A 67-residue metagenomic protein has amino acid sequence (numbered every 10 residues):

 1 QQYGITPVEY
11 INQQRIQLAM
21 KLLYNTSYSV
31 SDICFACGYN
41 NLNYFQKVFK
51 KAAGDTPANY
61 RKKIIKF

Functional and structural regions predicted by a protein language model:
Q1-N40, K62-F67: Terminal helix-turn-helix DNA-binding modules in bacterial transcription factors
S29, N43-Y44, V48: Residues in the helix-turn-helix
Q46-F67: …primarily DNA-binding HTH/wHTH and HhH modules…
